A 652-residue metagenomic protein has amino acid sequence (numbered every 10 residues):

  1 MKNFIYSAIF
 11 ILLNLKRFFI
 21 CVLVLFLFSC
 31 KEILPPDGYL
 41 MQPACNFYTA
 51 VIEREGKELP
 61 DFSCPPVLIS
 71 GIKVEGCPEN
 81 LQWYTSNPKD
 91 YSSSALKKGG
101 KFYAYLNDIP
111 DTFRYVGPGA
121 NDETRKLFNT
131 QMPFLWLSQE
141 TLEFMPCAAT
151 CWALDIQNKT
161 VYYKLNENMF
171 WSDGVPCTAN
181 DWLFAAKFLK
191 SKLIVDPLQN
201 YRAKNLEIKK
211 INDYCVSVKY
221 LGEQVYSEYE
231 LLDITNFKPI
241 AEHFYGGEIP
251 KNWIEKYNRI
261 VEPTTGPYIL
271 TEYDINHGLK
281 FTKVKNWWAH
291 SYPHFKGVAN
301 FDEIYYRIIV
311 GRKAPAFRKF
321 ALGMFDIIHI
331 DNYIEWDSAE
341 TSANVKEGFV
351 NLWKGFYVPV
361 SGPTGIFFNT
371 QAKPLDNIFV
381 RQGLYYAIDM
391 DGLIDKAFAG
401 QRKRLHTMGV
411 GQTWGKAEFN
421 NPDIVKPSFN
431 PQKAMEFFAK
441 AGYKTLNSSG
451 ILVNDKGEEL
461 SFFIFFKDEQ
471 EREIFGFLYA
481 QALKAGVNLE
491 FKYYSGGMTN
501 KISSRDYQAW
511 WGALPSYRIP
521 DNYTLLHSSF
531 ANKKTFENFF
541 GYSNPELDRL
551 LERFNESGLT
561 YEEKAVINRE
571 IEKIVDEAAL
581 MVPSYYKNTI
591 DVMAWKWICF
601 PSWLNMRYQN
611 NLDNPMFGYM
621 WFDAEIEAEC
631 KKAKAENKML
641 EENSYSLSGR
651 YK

Functional and structural regions predicted by a protein language model:
C30, P118-N121, R125-E140, I234-Y305 (+3 more regions): Gly/Pro-rich hinge or "lid" segments in bacterial periplasmic/extracellular proteins
I33, A95-K97, L198-E248, P267-D274: Surface-exposed binding/hinge segments that line and control ligand-binding clefts or catalytic entry sites
L34-N46, D61, T85-S86, D274-L279 (+5 more regions): Detector for C-terminal structural segments
G71, C77-D90, G100-I156, K187 (+1 more regions): N-terminal lobe/hinge region of extracytoplasmic solute-binding protein
D108-R125, A148, V175, S227-K238 (+4 more regions): A structural "hinge/loop" feature
T178-A185, S217-K219, G266-P267, N300-E303 (+6 more regions): Alpha-helical secondary-structure segments
L189-S191, D196, E207-K209, T271-T282 (+5 more regions): Extracellular/periplasmic solute-recognition and catalytic clefts
K256-R259, W287-T341, N488-E490, S495: Ligand-site clamp/hinge motif
